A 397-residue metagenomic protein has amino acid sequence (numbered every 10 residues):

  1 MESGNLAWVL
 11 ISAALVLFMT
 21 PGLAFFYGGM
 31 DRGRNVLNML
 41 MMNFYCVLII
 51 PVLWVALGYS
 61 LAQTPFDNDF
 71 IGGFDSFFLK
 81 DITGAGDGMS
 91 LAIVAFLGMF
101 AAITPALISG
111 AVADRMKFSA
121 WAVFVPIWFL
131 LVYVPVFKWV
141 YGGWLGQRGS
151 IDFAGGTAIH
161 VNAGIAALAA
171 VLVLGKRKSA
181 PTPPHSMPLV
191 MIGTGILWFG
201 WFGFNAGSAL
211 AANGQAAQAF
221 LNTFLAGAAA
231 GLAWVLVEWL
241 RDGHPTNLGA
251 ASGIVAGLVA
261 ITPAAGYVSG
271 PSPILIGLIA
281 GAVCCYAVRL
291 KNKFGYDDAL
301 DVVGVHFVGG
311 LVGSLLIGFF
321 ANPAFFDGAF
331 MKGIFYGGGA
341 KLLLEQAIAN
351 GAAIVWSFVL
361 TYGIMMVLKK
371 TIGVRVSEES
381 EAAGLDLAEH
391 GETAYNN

Functional and structural regions predicted by a protein language model:
M1-N397: Glycine- and aromatic-enriched membrane alpha-helices
